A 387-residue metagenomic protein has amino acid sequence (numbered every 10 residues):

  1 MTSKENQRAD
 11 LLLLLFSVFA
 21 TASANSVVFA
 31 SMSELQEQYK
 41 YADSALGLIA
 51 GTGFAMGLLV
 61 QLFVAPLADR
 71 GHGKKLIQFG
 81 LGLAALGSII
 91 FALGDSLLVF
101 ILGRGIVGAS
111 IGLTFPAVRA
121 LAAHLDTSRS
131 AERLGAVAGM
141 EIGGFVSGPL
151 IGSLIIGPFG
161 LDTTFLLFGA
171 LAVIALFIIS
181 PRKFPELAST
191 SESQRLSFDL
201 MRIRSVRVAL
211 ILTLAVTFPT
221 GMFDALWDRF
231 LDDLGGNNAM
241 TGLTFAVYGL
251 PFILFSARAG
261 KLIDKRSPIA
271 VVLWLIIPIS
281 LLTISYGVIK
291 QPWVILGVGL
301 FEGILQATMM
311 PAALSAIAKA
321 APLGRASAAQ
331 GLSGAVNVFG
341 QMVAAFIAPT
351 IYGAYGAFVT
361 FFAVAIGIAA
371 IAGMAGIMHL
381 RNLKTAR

Functional and structural regions predicted by a protein language model:
M1-R8, K183-L210: Juxtamembrane intracellular "pre-TM" segments in multi-pass secondary transporters
N6-F54, R207, T217-L234: Helix-loop boundary and gating motifs at the non-cytosolic
G51-V64, A246-F255: Central cavity-lining transmembrane alpha-helices of secondary-active solute carriers, predominantly the Major
V60-H72, F255-S267, Y352: Helix-to-loop junctions at the C-terminal end of transmembrane segments in multipass secondary transporters
K75-I89, A270-I284: Structural signature of the two symmetry-related core transmembrane helices
L98-I106, W293-F301: Paired small-residue
G103-E141: Cytoplasmic helix-loop-helix junction between adjacent transmembrane helices in 12-TM secondary transporters
G324-A354: A late C-terminal transmembrane helix in Major Facilitator Superfamily
